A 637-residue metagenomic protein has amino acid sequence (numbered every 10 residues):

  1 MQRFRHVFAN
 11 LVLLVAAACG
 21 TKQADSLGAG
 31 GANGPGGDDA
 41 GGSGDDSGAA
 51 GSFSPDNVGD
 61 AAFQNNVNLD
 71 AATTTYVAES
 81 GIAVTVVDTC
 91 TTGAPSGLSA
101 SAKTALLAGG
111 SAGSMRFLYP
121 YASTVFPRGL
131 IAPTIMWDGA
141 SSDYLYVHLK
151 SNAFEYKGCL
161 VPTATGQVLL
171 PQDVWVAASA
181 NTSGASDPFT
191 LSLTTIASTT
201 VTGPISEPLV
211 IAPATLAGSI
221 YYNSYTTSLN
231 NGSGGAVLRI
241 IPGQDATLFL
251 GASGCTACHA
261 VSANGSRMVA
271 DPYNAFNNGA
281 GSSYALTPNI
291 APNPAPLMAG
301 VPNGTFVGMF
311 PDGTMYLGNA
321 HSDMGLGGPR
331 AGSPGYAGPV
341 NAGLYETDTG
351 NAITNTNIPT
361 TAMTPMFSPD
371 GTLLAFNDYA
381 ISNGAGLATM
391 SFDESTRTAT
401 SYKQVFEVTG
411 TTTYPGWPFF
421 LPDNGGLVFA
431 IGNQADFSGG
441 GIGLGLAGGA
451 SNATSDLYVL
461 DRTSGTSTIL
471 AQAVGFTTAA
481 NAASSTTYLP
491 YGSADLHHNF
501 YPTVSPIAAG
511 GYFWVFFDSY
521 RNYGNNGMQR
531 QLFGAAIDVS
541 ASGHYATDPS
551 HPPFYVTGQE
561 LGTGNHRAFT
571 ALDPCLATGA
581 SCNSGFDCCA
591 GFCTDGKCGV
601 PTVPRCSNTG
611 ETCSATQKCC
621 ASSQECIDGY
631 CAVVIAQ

Functional and structural regions predicted by a protein language model:
M1-A17: Sec-dependent bacterial lipoprotein signal peptides
R3-V7, A24, G34, D70 (+4 more regions): Positively charged, low-complexity intrinsically disordered regions
V7, V12, A24, P35 (+4 more regions): Residue-level detector of intrinsically disordered/flexible regions characterized by low predicted structural confidence
L11, L27, G44, G48 (+6 more regions): Compositionally biased regions
V15-T85, A636-Q637: Ser/Thr-rich, Pro/Gly/Ala-heavy low-complexity intrinsically disordered linkers and tails of secreted extracellular
T73-N583, A590, G599-V600, V634-Q637: Sequence signature of WD/YWTD-type beta-propeller architectures
C575-Q637: Secreted, cysteine-rich disulfide-bonded mini-domains of extracellular proteins
